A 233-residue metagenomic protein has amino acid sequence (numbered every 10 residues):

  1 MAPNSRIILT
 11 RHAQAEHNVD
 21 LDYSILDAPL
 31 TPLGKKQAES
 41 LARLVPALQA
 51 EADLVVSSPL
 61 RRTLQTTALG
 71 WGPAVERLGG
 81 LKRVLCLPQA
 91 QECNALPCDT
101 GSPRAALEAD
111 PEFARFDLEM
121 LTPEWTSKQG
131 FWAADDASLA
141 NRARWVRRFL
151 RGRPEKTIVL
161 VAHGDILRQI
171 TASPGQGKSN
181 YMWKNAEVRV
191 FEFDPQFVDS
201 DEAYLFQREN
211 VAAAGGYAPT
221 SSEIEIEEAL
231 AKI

Functional and structural regions predicted by a protein language model:
M1-R6, L41, N94-E112, R168-I233: Acidic, low-complexity terminal tails and accessory targeting/binding regions of phosphate-metabolizing enzymes
A2-K82, C86, F113, D136-A137: Active-site-proximal alpha-helix that buttresses catalytic centers in soluble enzyme cores
R6-T10, V56, K156-A162, I170: Beta-strand elements within well-structured catalytic alpha/beta cores of enzymes that handle phosphate/sulfate esters
Q14-E16, L60-R62, Q91-E92, G164-L167 (+1 more regions): Short, solvent-exposed loop/turn segments at secondary-structure junctions
H17, Y23-P29, G70-W145, P219 (+1 more regions): Phosphate-handling substructures
L48-E51, L150-K156: Glycine-rich phosphate-binding loop signature in dinucleotide/nucleotide-binding domains
P123-G130, V159-R168: A short beta-strand-loop-alpha-helix capping motif that often carries His-Thr
L139, A143, G164, T171-A172: Juxtamembrane loop segments immediately following a transmembrane helix
